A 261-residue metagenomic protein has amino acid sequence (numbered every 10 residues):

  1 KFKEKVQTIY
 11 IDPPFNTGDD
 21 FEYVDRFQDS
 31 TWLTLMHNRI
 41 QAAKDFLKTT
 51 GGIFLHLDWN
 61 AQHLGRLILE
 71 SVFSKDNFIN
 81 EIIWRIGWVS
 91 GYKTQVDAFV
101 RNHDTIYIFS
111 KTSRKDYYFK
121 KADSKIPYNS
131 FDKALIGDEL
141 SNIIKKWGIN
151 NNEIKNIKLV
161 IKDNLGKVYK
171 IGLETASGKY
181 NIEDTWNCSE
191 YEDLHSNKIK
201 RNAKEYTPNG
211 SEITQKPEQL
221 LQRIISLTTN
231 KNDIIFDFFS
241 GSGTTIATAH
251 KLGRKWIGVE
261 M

Functional and structural regions predicted by a protein language model:
K1-I234: Class I S-adenosyl-L-methionine
F239-G243: Class I SAM-dependent methyltransferase "Motif I" SAM/SAH-binding loop
T245-G253: Conserved SAM-binding loop of SAM-dependent methyltransferases across substrates and taxa, primarily the Class I
K255-I257: Short beta-strand element of Class I
E260-M261: Conserved acidic E/D residue at the C-terminus of a beta-strand in Rossmann-like folds
